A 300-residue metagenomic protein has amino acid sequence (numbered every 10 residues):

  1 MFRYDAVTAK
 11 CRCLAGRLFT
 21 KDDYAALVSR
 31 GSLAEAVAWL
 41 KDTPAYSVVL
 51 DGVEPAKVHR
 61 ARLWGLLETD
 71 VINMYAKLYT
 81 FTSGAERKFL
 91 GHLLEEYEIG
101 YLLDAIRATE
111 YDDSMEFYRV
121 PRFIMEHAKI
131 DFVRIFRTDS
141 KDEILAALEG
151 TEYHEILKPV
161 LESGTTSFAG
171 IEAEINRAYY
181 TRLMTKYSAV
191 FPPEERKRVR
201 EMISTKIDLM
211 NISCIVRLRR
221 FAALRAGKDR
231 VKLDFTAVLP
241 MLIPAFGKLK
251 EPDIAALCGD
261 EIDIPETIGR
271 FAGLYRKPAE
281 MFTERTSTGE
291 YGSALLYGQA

Functional and structural regions predicted by a protein language model:
M1-A300: Extended alpha-helical surfaces
